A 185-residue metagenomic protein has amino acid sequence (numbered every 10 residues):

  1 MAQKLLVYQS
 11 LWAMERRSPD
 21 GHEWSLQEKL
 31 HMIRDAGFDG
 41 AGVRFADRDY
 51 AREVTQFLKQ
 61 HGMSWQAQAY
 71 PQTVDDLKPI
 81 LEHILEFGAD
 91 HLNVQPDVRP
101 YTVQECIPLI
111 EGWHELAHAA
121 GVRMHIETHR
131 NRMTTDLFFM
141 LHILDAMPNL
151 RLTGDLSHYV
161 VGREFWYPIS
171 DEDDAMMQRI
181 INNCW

Functional and structural regions predicted by a protein language model:
M1-L85, A89: N-terminal pre-domain/capping segments
S10-E15, R44-A46, Q68-Q72, D97-R99 (+3 more regions): Active-site beta-loop-alpha junctions enriched in small/polar residues
H22-S25, K78, E105-G112, L137-F138 (+1 more regions): Charged helix-capping and loop-helix junction motifs
I33, L58, I84, W113 (+3 more regions): Generic structural signal for hydrophobic
G42, A67, L92-N93, T153 (+1 more regions): Conserved beta-strand positions in the central sheet of alpha/beta enzyme cores
D49, D75, Y101-Q104, T134-T135: Residues that form or flank phosphate/diphosphate-binding pockets in enzymes that use nucleotide phosphates
I80-E105, H118: Active-site gating/metal-coordination segments in enzymes
A119-W185: Acidic/histidine-rich catalytic cores of soluble enzymes
